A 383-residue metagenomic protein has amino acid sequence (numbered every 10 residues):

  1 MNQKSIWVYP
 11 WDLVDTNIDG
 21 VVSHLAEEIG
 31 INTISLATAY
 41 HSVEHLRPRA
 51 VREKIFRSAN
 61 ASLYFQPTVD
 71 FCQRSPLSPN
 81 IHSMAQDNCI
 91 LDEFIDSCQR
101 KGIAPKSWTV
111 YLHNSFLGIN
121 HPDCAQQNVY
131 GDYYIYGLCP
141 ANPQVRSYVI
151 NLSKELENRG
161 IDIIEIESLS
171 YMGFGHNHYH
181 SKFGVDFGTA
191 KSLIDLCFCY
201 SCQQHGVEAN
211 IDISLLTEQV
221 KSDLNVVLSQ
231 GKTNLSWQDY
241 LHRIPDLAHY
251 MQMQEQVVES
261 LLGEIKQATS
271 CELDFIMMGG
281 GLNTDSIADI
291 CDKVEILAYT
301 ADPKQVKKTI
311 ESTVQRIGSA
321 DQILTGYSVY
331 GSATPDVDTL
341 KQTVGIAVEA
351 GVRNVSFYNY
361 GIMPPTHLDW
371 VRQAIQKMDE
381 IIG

Functional and structural regions predicted by a protein language model:
M1-W11, K106-R159, F198: Active-site-adjacent "subsite" loops/lids of carbohydrate-active enzymes
S5-L13, V69-N88, D132-I150, D246-V257 (+2 more regions): The substrate-binding groove and active-site-proximal loops of carbohydrate-active enzymes, especially glycoside
D19-R49, F56-L63, E155-I164, D285-V294 (+1 more regions): Catalytic domains of carbohydrate-active enzymes, especially glycoside hydrolases
T33, H41, A298-V306, D321-I382: Substrate-binding cleft of secreted/luminal carbohydrate-active enzymes
T33-N60, D87-G131, I163-M172: Glycine-rich, aromatic-flanked loop segments that form ligand/cofactor-binding clefts across common enzyme folds
L36-E44, E53-K54, E167, L235-I244 (+2 more regions): Aromatic- and acid-rich polysaccharide-binding/catalytic face of secreted or lumenal carbohydrate-active enzymes
F116-L117, Q230-L247, V314-D338, Q342: Active-site clefts of carbohydrate-active enzymes
G131-A268, E272-A288: Polysaccharide-binding and catalytic clefts of secreted carbohydrate-active enzymes
